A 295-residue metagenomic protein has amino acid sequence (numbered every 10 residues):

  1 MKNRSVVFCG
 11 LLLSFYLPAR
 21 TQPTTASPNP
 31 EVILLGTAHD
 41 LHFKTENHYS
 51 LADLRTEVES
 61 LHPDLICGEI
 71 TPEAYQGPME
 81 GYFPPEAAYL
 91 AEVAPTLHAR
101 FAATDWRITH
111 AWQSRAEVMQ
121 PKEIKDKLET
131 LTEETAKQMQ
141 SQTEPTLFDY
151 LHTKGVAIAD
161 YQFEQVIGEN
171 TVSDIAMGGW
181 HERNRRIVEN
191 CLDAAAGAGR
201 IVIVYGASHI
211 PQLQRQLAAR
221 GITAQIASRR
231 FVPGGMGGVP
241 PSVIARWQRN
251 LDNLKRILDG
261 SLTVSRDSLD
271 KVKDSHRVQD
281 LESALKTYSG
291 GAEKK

Functional and structural regions predicted by a protein language model:
M1-V7: Bacterial N-terminal signal peptides that target proteins for export
V7-F15: Bacterial N-terminal signal peptides
P18-K295: Compositional signal for N-terminal targeting/processing segments
